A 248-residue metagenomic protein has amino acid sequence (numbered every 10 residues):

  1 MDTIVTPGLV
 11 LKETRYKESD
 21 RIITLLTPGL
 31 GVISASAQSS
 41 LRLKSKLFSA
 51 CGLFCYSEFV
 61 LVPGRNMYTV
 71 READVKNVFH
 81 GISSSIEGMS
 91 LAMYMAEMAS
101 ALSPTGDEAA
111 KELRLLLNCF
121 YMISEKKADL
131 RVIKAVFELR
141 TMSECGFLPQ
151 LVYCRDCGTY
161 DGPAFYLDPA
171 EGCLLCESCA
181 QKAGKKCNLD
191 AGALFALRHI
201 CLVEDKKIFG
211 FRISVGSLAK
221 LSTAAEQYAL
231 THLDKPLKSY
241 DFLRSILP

Functional and structural regions predicted by a protein language model:
M1-P248: Non-catalytic alpha-helical scaffolds and adjoining flexible linkers that form interface surfaces for assembly
